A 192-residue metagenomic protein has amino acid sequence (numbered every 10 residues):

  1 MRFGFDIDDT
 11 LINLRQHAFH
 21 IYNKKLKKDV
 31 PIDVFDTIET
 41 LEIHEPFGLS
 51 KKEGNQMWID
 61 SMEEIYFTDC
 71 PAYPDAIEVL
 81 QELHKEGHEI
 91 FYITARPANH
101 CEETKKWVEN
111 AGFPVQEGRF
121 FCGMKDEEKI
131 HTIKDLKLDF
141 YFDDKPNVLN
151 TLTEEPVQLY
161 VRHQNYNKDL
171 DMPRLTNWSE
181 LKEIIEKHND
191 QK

Functional and structural regions predicted by a protein language model:
M1-E53: Active-site neighborhood of HAD-like aspartate-dependent phosphohydrolases
E42-E78: Metal-dependent phosphoesterase signature
Y66-P71, A76-W107, C122-G123: Substrate-recognition element of Asp-dependent hydrolases with the DxDx(T/V) motif
E89-F91, F140, Q158-Y160: A structural signal for isolated positions on well-ordered beta-strands in alpha/beta enzyme cores
P97-T151: Substrate-recognition "cap/lid" segment bordering the active-site pocket of phosphatases
P114, K134-D135, K145-K192: Asp-based, Mg2+/Mn2+-dependent phosphohydrolase catalytic module
